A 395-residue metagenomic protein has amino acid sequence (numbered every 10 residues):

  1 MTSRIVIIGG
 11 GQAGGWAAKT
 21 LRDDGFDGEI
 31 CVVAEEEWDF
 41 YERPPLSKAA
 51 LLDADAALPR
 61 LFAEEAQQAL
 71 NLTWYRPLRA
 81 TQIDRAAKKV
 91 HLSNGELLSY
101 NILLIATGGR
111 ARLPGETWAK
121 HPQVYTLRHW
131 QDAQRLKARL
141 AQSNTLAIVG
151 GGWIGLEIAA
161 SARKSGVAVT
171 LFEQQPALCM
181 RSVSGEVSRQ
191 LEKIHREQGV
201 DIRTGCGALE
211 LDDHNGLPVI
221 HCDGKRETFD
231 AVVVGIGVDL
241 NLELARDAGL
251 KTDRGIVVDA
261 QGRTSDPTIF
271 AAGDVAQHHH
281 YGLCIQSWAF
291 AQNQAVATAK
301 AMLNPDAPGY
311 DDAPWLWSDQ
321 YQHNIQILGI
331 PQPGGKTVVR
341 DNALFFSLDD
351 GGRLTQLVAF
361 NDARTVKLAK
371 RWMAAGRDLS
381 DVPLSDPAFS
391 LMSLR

Functional and structural regions predicted by a protein language model:
M1-V6, E65-T145, I220-D223, V233-G235 (+2 more regions): FAD-binding core/adjacent interface of flavoenzyme oxidoreductases
T2-S3, V275-K367: Mid-to-C-terminal Rossmann-like scaffold of FAD/NAD(P)H-dependent oxidoreductases
T2-T73, S161-S182, L368: Beta1-alpha1 glycine-rich phosphate/pyrophosphate-binding loop at the start of Rossmann-like nucleotide-binding domains
G9-Q12, R128, V149-G152: Glycine-rich Rossmann-fold phosphate-binding loop(s) that bind the pyrophosphate of adenine dinucleotide cofactors
A111, I256-F270, P331-F346: FAD-binding beta-loop-beta segment adjacent to the flavin cofactor pocket
K120-S143, N215-V219, R226-N293, A297: FAD-site-proximal beta/loop scaffold in flavoenzymes
L136, L379-R395: Cysteine/selenocysteine-centered motifs that mediate thiol-based redox chemistry or coordinate metal-sulfur cofactors
T145, I154-E210, G309-W317: Rossmann-like dinucleotide-binding cores of NAD(P)H-dependent redox enzymes
